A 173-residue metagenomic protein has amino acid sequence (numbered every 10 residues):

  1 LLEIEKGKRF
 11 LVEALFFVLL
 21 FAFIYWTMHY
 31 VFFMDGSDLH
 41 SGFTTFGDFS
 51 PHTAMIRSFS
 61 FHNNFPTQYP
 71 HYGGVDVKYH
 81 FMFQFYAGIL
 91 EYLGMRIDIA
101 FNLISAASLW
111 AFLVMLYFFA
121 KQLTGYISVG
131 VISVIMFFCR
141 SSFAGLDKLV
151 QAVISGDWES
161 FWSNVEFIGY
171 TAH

Functional and structural regions predicted by a protein language model:
L1-L11: Membrane-embedded, hydrophobic transmembrane alpha-helices
L11-V18: Membrane-proximal intrinsically disordered regions of secretory-pathway and membrane-system proteins
L20-H173: Active-site lumenal/periplasmic loops and adjacent helix-entry segments of GT-C-fold, multi-pass membrane
